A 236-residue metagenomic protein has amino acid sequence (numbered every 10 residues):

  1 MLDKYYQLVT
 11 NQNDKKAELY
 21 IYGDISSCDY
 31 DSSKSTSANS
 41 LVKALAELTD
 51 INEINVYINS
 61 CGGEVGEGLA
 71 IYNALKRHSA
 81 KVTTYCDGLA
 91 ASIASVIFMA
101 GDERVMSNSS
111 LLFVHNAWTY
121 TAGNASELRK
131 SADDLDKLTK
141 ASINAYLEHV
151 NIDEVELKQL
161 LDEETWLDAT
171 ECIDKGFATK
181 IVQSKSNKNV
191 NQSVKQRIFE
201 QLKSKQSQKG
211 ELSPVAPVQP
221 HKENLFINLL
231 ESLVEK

Functional and structural regions predicted by a protein language model:
M1-Y85, L89-I93, G101-K236: N-terminal organellar transit peptides
